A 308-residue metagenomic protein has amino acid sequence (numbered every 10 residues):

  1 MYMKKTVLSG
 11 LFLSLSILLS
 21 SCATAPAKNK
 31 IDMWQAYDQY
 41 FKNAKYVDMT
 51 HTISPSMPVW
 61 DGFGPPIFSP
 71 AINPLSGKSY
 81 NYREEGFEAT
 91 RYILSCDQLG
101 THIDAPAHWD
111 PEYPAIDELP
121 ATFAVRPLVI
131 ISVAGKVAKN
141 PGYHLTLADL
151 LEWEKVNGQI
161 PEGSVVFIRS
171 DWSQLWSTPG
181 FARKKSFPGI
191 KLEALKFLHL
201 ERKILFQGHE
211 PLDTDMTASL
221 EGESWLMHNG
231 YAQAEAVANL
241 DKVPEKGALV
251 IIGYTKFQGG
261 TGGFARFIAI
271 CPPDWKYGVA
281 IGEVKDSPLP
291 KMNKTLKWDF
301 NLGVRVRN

Functional and structural regions predicted by a protein language model:
M1-L11: Bacterial N-terminal signal peptides that target proteins for export
G10-S20: Bacterial N-terminal signal peptides
T24-N308: Active-/binding-site microenvironments in catalytic and ligand-binding cores
